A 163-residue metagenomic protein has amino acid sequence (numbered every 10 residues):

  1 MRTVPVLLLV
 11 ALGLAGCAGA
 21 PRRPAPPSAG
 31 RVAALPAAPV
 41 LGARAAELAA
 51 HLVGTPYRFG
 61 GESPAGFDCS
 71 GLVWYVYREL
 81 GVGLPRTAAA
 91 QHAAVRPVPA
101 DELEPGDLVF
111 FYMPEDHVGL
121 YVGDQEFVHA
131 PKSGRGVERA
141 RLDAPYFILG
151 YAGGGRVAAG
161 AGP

Functional and structural regions predicted by a protein language model:
R2-L8: Sec-dependent signal peptide recognition, specifically the positively charged N-region followed immediately by
G13-G16: C-terminal motif of bacterial Sec signal peptides marking the signal peptidase cleavage site
A18-V40, R44, V82, Q91 (+2 more regions): Aromatic- and glycine-rich peptidoglycan recognition patches
A49-Y57, V76-L84, M113, P131 (+1 more regions): Sec/Tat-exported extracytoplasmic proteins
V53-P105: Catalytic cysteine-centered active-site loop
G54-F67, E104, F110-G150: Glycine-rich catalytic cores of cysteine/serine-nucleophile enzymes that process amide/ester linkages in cell-envelope
L72, G119, G154: Short hydrophobic/aromatic patches on the structural cores and recognition surfaces of FHA
